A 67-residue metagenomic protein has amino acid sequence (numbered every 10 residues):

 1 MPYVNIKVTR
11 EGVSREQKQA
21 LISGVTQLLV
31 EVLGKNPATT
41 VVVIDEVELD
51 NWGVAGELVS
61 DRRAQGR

Functional and structural regions predicted by a protein language model:
P2-R67: A domain-level signal for the structural core that forms small-molecule/cofactor-binding pockets and catalytic centers
